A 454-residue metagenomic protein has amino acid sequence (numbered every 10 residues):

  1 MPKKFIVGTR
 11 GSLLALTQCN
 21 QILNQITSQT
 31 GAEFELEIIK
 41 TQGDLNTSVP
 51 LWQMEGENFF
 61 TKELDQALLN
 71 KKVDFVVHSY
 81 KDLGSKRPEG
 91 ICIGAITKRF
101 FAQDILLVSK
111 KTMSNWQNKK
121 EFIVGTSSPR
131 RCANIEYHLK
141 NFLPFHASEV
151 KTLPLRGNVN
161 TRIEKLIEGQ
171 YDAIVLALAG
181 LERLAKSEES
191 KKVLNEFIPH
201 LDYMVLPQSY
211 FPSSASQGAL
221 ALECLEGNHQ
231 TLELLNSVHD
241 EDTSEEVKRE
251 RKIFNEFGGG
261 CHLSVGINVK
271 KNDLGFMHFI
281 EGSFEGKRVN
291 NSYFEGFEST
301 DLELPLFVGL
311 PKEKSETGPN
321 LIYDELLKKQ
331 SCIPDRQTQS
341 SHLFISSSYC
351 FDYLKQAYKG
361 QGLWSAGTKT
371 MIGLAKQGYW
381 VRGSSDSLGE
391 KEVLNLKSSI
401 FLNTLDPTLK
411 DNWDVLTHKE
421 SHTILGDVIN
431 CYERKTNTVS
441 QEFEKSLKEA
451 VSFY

Functional and structural regions predicted by a protein language model:
M1-E55, T61, Y80, K86 (+1 more regions): Small-molecule-sensing regulatory modules
K4-I6, K120-I123, N412: Residues that mark the start of a beta-strand
S12, S128, G367: Short, conserved phosphate/pyrophosphate- and ester-handling motifs at nucleotide-, phospho-/glycolipid
V49-F75, Q337-C350: Short, structured active-site "lid" loops
L64, G286-Y454: Signature of uroporphyrinogen-III synthase
K72-V73, Y171, H262, S340 (+1 more regions): Short, high-confidence coil segments that cap the C-terminus of an alpha-helix and link into the following beta-strand
Y80-K81, R87-V150, Q208-S209, H229 (+1 more regions): A conserved helix-loop-strand patch within extracytoplasmic ligand-binding domains of the periplasmic binding
G84, E89-Q103, S187-S209, Y353-A366 (+1 more regions): A short, gly/pro- and small-residue-rich
